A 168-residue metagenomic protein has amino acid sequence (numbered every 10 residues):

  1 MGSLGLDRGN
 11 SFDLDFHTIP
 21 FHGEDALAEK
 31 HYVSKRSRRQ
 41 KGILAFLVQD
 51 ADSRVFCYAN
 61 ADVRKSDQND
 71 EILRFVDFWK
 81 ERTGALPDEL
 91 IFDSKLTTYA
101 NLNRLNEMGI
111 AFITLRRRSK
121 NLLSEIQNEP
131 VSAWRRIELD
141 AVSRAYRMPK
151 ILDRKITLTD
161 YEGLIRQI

Functional and structural regions predicted by a protein language model:
M1-F46: Active-site-proximal, Lys/Arg-enriched surface segment that forms a nucleic-acid-binding/basic interface patch
G2, L73-K80, D88-F92, Y99-G109 (+2 more regions): Short, well-ordered alpha-helical packing segments
L6-R8, Q40-I43, D50-S53, G84-L86 (+2 more regions): Short, well-ordered loop/turn elements at secondary-structure boundaries
R8-I19, R54, I72, P87-T97 (+1 more regions): Short, conserved catalytic/metal-binding motifs centered on acidic residues
F16, L47, N60-A61, S94 (+1 more regions): Glycine-rich, histidine-containing beta strand-loop boundary motifs that form or position
I19-H22, V55, K65-D67, L96-A100 (+1 more regions): Flexible loop/turn segments at secondary-structure boundaries
R36-T83: Electropositive, glycine- and tryptophan-enriched low-complexity nucleic-acid-binding patches
N103, M108-I168: An anionic, glycine-rich sequence signature occurring as long contiguous blocks
